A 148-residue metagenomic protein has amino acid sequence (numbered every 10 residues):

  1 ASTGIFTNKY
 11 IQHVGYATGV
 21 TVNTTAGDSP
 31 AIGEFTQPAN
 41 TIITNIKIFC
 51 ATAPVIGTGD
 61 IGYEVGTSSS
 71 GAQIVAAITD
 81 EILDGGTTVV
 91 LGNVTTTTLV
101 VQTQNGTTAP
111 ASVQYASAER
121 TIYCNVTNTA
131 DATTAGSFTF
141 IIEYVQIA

Functional and structural regions predicted by a protein language model:
A1-A148: Surface-exposed, low-hydrophobicity beta-strand/loop segments enriched in small/polar/acidic residues
